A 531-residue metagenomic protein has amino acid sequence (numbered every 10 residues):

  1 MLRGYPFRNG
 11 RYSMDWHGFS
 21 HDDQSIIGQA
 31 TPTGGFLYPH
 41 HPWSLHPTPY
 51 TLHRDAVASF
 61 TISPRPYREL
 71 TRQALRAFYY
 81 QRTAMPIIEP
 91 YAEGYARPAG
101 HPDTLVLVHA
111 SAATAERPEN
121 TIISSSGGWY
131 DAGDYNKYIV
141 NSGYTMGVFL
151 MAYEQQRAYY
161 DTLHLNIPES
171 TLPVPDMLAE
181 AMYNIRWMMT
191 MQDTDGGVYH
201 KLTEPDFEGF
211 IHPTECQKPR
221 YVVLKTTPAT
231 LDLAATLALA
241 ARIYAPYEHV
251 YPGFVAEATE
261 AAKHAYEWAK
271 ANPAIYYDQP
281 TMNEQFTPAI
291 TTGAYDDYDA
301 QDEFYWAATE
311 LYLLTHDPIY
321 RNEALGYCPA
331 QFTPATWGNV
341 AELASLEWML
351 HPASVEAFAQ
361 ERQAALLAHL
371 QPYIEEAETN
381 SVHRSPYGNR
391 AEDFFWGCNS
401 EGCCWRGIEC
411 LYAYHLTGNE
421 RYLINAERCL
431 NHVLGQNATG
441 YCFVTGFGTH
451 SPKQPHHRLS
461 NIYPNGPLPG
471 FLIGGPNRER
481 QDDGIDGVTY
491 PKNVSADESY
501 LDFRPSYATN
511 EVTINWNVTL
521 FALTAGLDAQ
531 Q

Functional and structural regions predicted by a protein language model:
M1-F19, D23-H40, P49-L52, Q81-G143 (+4 more regions): Aromatic (Trp/Tyr) and acidic
L45-T71: Hydrophobic or amphipathic alpha-helical targeting/insertion segments
R65-P86, P90, M177-G196, T259-D278 (+3 more regions): Long, well-ordered core segments of solenoidal/helical folds
Y144-Q155, W187, T194, T230-I243 (+2 more regions): Glycine-rich, acidic and aromatic/proline-enriched surface loops and short helix-turn segments that act as binding
M151-Y183, E215-Y221, L239-T259: Short coil/linker segments at helix-helix boundaries
Q155-T162, D193-V198, I243-Y251, N272-M282 (+6 more regions): Surface-exposed helix-capping loop/turn segments at secondary-structure junctions
T236-Y295, T309, M349, A353-A357: C-terminal transactivation domains of fungal Zn(2)-Cys(6)
M282, F286-P288, Y387-G388, V488-N493: Surface-exposed intrinsically disordered loops and tails
